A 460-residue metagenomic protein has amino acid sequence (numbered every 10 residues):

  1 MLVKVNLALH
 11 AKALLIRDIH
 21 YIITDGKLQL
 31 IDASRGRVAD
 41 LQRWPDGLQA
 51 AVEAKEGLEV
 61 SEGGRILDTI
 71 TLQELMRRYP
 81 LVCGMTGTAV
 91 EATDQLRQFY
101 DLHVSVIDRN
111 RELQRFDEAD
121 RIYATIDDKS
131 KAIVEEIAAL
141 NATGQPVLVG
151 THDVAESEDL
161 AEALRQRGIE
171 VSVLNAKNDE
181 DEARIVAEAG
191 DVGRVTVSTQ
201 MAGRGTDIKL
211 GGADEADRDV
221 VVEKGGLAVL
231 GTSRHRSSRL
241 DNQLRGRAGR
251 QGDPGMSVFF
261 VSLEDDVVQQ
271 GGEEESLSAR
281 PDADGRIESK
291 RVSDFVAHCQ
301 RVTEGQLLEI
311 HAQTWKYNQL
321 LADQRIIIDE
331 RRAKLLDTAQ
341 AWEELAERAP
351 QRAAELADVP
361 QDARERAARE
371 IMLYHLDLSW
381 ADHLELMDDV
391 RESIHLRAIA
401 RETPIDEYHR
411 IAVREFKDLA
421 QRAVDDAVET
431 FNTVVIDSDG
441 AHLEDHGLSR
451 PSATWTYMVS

Functional and structural regions predicted by a protein language model:
M1-P281, D329-E330: Conserved P-loop NTPase motor core
Y21-Q29, R35-Q42, Q251, V267 (+1 more regions): Extended, charged helical/alpha-beta scaffold domains that provide interaction surfaces
